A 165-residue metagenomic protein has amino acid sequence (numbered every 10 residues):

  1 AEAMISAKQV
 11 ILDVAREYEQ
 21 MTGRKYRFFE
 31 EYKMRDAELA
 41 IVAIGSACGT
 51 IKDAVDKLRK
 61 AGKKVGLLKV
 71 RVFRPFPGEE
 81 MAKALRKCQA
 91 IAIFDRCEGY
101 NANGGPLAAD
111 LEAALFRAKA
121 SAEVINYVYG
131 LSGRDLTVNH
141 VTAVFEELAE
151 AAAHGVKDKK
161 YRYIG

Functional and structural regions predicted by a protein language model:
A1-E30: Conformationally flexible catalytic loops at phosphate/diphosphate-handling active centers
A1-K8, I44, R71, C97 (+2 more regions): Hydrophobic alpha-helical scaffolding
D13, M21, D53-L67, F116-R117: Short helix-loop-beta junction
Y32-D36, K83-L85, F116-K119: Solvent-exposed alpha-helices and their adjacent loops that cap or buttress functional pockets in soluble metabolic
D36-K63, F76-K83: Redox- and metal-dependent alpha/beta enzyme cores, enriched for Fe-S-associated oxidoreductases and cofactor-handling
M81-A102: A structural-propensity feature for long, helix-poor, extended segments
R96-G165: Peripheral docking tails and interdomain loops at the edges of cofactor- or intermediate-handling domains
